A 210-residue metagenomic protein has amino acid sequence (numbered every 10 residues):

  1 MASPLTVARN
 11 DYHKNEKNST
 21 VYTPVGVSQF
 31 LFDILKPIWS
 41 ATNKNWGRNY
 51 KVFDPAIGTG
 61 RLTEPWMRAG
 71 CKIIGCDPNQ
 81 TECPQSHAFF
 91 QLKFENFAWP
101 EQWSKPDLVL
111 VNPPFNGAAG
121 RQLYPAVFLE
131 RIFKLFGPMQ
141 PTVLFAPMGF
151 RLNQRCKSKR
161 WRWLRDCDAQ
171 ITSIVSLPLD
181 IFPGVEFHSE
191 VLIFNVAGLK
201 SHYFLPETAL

Functional and structural regions predicted by a protein language model:
M1-L210: Class I S-adenosyl-L-methionine-dependent methyltransferase catalytic core
